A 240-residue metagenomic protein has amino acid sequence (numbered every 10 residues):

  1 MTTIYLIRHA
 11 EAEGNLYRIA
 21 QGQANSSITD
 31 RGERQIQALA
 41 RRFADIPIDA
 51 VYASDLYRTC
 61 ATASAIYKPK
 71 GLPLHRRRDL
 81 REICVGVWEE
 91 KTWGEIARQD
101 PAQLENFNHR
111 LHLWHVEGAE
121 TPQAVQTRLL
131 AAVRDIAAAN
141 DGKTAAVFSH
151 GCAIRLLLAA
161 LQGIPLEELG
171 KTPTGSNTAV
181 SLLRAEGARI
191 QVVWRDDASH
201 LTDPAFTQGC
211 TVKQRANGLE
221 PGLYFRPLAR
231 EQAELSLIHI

Functional and structural regions predicted by a protein language model:
T2, I83-E95, A138, K143 (+1 more regions): Acidic, low-complexity terminal tails and accessory targeting/binding regions of phosphate-metabolizing enzymes
I4, I136, K143-G151: Generic beta-sheet signal
I7-L72, R76, Q99, E231-L237: Active-site-proximal alpha-helix that buttresses catalytic centers in soluble enzyme cores
A12, A153-I154: Short active-site segment of divalent metal-dependent hydrolases/proteases that encodes the spacing between
R42, A65, P69, D135 (+2 more regions): Active-site catalytic microenvironments for nucleophilic, acid-base chemistry
A53-S54, T127, F148-S149: Short beta-strand scaffold positions
K70-L130, W194-D197, F206-T207, V212-E220: Phosphate-handling substructures
I240: Conserved adenylation A10 loop of the ANL superfamily
